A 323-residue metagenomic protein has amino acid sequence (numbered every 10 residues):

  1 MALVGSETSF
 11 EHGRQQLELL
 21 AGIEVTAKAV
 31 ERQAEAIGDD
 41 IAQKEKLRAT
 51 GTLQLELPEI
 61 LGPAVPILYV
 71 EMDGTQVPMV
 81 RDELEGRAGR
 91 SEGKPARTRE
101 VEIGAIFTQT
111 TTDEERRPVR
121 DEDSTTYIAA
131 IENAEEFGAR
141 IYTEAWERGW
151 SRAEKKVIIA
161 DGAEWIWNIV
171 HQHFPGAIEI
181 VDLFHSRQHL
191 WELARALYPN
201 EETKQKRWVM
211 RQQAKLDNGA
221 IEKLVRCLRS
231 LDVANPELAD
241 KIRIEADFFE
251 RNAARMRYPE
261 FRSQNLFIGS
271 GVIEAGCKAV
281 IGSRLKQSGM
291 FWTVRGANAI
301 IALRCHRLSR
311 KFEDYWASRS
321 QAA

Functional and structural regions predicted by a protein language model:
M1-A323: Catalytic center-proximal scaffold of phosphoryl-transfer enzymes
